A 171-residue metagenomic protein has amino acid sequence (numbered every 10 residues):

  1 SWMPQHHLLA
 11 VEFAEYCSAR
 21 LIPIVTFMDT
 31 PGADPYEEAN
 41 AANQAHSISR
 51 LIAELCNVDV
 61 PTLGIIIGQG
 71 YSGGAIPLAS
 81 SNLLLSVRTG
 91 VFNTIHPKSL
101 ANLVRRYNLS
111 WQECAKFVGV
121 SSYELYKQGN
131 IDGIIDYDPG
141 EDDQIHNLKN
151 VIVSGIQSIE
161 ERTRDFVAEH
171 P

Functional and structural regions predicted by a protein language model:
S1, H6-P35: A structural preference for short, pocket-lining loop segments at secondary-structure junctions
M28-V167: Conserved catalytic cores of soluble enzyme domains, especially glycine-rich substrate-binding beta-alpha loops
E169-P171: A glycine-rich phosphate-binding loop feature that marks nucleotide/adenosyl-phosphate handling sites
